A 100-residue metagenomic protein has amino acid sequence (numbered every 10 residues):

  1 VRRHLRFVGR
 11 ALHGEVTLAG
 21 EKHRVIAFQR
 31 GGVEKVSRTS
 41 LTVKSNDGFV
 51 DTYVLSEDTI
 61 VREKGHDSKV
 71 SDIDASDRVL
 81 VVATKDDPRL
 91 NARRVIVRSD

Functional and structural regions predicted by a protein language model:
V1-F49, H66-D100: Short, flexible, surface-exposed loop segments at domain boundaries
F49-I60: A short macromolecule-binding patch
I60-H66: Short, surface-exposed linear segments at secondary-structure transitions and domain or protein termini
